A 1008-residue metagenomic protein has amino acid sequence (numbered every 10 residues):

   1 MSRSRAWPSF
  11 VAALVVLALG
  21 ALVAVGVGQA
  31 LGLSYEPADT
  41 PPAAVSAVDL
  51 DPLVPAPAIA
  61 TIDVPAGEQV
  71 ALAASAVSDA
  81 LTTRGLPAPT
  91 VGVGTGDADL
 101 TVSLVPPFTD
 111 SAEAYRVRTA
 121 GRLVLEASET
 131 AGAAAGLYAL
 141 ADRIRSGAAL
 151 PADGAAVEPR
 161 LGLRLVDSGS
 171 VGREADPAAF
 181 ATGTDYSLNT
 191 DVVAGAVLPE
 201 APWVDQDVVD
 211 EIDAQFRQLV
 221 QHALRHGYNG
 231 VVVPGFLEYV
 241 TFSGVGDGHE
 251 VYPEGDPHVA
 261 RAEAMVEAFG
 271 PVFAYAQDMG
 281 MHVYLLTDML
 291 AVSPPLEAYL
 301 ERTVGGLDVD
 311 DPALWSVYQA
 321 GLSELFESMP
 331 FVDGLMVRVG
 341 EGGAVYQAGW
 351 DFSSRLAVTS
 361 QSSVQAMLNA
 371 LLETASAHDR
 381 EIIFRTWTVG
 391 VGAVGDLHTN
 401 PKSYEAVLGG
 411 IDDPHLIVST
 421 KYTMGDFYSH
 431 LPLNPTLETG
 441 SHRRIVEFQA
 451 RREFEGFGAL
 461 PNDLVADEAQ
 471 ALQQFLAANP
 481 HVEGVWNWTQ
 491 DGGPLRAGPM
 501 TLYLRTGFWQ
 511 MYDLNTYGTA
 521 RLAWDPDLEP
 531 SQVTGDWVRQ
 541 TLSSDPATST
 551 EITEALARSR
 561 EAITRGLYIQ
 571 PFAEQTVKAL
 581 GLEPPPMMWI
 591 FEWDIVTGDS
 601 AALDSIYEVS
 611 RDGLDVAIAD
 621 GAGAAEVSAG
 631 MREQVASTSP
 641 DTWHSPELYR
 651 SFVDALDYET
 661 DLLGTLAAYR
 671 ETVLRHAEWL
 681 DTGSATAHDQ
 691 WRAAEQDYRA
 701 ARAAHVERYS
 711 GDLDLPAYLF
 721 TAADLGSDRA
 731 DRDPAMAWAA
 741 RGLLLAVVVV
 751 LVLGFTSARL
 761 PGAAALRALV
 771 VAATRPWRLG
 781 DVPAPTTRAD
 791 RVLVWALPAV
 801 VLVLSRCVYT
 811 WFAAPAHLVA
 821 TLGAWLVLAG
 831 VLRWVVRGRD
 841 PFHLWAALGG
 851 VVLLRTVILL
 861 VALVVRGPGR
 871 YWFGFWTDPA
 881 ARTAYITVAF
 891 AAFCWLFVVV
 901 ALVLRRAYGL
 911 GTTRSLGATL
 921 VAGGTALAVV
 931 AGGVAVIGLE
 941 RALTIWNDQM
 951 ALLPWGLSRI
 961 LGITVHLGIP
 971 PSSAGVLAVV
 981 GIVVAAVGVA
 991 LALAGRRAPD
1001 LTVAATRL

Functional and structural regions predicted by a protein language model:
S2-V16: N-terminal Sec-pathway targeting helices
G20-L123, S128-A131, A148-A155: Acidic, contiguous N-terminal accessory segments
A38, F180-S187, G484, T489-D728: C-terminal non-catalytic alpha-helical accessory regions
S46, A73-A76, A80, T109-S111 (+4 more regions): Feature activates predominantly on carbohydrate-active enzymes
T82, G169, N229, V259 (+3 more regions): Catalytic-core regions of glycoside hydrolase
M736-A758, V979-A986: Selective detector of the "anchor" transmembrane alpha-helix that sits immediately C-terminal
G762-H843, L848-V852: Selected alpha-helical membrane-embedding segments in polytopic membrane proteins
A829-W946, P954-G975, A992: Hydrophobic alpha-helical transmembrane segments and adjacent short intramembrane/lumenal linkers of inner/organellar
